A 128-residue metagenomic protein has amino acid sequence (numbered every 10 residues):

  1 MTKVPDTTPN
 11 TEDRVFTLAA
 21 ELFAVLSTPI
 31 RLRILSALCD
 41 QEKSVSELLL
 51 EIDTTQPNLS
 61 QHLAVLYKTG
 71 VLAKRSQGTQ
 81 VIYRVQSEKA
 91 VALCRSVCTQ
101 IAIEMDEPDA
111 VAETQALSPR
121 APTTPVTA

Functional and structural regions predicted by a protein language model:
M1-V15, D40, L50, E88-A128: C-terminal regulatory/oligomerization modules of transcriptional regulators
P5, I34, T69: Solvent-exposed, flexible loop/coil residues
R14-P57, V81-K89: N-terminal helix-turn-helix DNA-binding core of bacterial DNA-binding proteins
L50, Q61, Y67-K68: Alpha-helical residues within the helix-turn-helix
K68-Q77, V81-R84: Beta-hairpin "wing" of winged helix-turn-helix
